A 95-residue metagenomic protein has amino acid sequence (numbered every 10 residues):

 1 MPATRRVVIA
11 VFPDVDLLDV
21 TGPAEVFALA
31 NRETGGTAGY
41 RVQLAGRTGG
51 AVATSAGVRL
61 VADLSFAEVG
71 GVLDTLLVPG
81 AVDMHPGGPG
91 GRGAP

Functional and structural regions predicted by a protein language model:
M1-P95: Extended, subdomain-level signal for the structured scaffold at the beginning of enzyme domains
